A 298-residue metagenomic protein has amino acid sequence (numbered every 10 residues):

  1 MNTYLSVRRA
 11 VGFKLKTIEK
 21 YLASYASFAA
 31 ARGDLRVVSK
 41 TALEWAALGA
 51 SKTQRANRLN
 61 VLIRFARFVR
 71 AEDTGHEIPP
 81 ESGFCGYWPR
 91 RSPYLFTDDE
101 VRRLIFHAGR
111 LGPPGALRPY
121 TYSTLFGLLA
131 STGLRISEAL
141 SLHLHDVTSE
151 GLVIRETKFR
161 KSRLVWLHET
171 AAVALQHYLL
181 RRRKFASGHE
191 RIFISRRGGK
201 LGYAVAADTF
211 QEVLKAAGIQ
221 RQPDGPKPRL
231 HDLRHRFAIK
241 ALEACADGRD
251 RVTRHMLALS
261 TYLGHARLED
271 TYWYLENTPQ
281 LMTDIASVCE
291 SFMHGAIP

Functional and structural regions predicted by a protein language model:
M1-P298: Conserved catalytic core of the tyrosine transesterase superfamily
